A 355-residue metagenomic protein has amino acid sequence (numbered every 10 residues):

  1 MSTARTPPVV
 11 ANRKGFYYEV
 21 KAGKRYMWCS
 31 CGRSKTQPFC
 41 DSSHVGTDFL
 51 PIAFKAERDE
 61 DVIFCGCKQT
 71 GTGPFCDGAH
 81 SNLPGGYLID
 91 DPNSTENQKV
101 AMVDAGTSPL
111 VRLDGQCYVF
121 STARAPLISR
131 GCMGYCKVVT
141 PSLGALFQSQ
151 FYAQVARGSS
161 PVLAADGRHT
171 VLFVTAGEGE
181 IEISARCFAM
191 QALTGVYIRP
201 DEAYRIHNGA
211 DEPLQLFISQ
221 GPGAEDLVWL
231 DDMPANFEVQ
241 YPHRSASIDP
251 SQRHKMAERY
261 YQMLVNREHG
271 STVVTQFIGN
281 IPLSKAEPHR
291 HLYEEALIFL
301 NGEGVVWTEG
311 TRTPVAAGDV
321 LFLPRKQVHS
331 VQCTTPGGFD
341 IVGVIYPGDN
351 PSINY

Functional and structural regions predicted by a protein language model:
M1-P38, S43-F64, I89, E96-N97: N-terminal pre-ligand scaffold of iron-sulfur
A56-G78, D104: Short Fe-S-cluster ligation motifs
D61-I63, G71-G73, S159-V162, E178-E180 (+8 more regions): Histidine-centered metal-chelating micro-motifs
P74-N97: Short flanking/linker segments adjacent to small metal-binding domains or redox-active Cys/His motifs
E96-L146, A224-V273, Y355: A short, N-terminal "cap"/entry segment at the start of jelly-roll beta-barrel domains of the cupin/DSBH fold
C132-V139, S149-D166, Y261-L264, T275-H291 (+1 more regions): Conserved short histidine dyad/triad with adjacent acidic residue
A145-L146, C187, Q191-T194, P200-D226 (+2 more regions): Ligand-binding loop in jelly-roll beta-barrel domains
S160-A192, R290-A317: A short beta-strand-loop-beta hairpin characteristic of the jelly-roll/cupin
